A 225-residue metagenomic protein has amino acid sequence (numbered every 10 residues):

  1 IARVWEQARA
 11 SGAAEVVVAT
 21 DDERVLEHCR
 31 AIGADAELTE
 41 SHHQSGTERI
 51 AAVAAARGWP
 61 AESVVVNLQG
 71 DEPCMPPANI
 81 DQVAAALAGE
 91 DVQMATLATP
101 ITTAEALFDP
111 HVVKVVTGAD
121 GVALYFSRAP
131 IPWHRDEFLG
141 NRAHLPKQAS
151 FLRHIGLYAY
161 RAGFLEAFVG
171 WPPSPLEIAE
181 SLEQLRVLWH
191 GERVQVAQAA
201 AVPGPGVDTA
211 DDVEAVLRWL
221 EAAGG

Functional and structural regions predicted by a protein language model:
I1-T20: N-terminal glycine-rich phosphate-binding loop and ensuing alpha1 helix
A13, A61-E62, E90-Q93, E192: Short, high-confidence coil segments that cap the C-terminus of an alpha-helix and link into the following beta-strand
V16-V18, V65, A95, A123 (+1 more regions): Hydrophobic/aromatic residues located in beta-strands of well-ordered beta-sheets within soluble catalytic
V17, E23-Q82: Short phosphate-binding loop-to-helix
T20-D21, M75, Y160, D208: A conserved hydrophobic position in a structured secondary element of the catalytic/binding core that shapes
M75-S174: Conserved core of the sugar-phosphate nucleotidyltransferase
G140-G225: Conserved alpha/beta core of the MobA/IspD/sugar-nucleotide pyrophosphorylase nucleotidyltransferase superfamily
